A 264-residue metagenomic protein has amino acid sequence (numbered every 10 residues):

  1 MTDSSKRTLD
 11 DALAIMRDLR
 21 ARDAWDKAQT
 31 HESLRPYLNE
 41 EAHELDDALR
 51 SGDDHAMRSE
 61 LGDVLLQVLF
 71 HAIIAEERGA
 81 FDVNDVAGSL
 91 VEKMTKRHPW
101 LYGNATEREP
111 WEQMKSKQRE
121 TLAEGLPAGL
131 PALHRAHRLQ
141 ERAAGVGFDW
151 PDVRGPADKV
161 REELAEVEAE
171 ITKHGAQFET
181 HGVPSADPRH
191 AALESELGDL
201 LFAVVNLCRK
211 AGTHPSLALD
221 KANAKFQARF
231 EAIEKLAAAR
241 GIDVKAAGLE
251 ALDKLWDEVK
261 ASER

Functional and structural regions predicted by a protein language model:
M1-L61, L66-L197, L201-R264: Flexible "arm" and connector segments at domain edges
